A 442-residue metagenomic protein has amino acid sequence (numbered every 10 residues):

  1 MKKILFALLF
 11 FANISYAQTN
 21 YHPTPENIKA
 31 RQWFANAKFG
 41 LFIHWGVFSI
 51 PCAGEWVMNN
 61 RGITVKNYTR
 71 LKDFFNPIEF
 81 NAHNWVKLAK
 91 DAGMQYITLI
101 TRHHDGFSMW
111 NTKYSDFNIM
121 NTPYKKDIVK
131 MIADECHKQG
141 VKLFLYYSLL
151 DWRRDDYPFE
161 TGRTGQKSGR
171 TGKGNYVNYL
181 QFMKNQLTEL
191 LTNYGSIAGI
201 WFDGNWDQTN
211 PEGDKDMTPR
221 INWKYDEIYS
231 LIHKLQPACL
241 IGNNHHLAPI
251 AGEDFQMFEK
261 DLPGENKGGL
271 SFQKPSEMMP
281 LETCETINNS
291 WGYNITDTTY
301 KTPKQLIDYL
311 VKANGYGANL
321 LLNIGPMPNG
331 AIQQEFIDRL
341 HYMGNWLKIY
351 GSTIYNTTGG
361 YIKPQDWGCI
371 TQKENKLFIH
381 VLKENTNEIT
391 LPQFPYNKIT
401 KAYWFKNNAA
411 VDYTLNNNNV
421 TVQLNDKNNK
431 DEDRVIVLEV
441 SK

Functional and structural regions predicted by a protein language model:
M1-T19: Bacterial Sec-dependent N-terminal signal peptides
Q18-K442: Mature catalytic domains of secreted/periplasmic carbohydrate-active enzymes
